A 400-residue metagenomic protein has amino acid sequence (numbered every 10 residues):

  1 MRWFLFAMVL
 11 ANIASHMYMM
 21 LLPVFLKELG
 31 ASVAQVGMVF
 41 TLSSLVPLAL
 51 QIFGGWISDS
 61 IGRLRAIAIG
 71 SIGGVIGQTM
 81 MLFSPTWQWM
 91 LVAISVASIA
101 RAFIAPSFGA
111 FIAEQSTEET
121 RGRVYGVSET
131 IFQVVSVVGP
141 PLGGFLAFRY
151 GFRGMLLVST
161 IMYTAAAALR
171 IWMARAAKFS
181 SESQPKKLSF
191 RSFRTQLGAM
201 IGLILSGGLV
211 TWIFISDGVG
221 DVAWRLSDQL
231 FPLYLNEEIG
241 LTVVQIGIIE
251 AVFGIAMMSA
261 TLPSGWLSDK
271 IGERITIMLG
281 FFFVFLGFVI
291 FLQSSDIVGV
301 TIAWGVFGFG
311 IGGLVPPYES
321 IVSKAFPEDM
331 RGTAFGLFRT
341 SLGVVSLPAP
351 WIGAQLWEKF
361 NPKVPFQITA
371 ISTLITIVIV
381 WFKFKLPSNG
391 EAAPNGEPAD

Functional and structural regions predicted by a protein language model:
M1, A177-W212, D400: Juxtamembrane intracellular "pre-TM" segments in multi-pass secondary transporters
L21-A34, L230-V244: Short amphipathic helix-loop junctions that connect adjacent transmembrane helices in Major Facilitator Superfamily/SLC
L26, I57-S58, F145-Y150, L235-N236 (+2 more regions): Interfacial helix-cap and linker-helix signal at transmembrane-aqueous boundaries of multi-pass secondary transporters
S44-I52, S136-V137, G254-L262, S346-L347: Residue-level signature of mid-helix packing/kink "hotspots" within the transmembrane helices of 12-pass Major
L50-G62, A260-G272, W357: Helix-to-loop junctions at the C-terminal end of transmembrane segments in multipass secondary transporters
R65-T79, T160, I275-I290: Structural signature of the two symmetry-related core transmembrane helices
S95-Q133, I321: Cytoplasmic helix-loop-helix junction between adjacent transmembrane helices in 12-TM secondary transporters
I161-E182, T376-F384: C-terminal membrane-cytosol helix-exit motif in multi-pass small-molecule transporters
